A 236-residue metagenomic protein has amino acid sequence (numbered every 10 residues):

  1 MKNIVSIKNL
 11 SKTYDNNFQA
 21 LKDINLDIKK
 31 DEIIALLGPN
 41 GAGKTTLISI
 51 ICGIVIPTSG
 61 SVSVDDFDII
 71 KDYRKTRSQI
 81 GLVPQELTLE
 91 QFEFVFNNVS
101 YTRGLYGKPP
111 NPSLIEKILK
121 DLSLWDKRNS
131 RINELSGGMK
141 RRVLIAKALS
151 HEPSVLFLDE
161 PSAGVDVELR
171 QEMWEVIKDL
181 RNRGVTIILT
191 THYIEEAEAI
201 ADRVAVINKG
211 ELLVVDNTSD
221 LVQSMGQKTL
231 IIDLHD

Functional and structural regions predicted by a protein language model:
G60-D68, K75-T76: Conserved ABC transporter NBD signature motif
S100, G104-K127: Conserved ABC ATPase "signature" region
R131-L135: Conserved ABC ATPase signature
E152: Conserved catalytic motifs of ABC-family nucleotide-binding domains
L156-D159: Catalytic Walker B motif of ABC-type/P-loop ATPase nucleotide-binding domains
W174-D236: ABC transporter nucleotide-binding domain
